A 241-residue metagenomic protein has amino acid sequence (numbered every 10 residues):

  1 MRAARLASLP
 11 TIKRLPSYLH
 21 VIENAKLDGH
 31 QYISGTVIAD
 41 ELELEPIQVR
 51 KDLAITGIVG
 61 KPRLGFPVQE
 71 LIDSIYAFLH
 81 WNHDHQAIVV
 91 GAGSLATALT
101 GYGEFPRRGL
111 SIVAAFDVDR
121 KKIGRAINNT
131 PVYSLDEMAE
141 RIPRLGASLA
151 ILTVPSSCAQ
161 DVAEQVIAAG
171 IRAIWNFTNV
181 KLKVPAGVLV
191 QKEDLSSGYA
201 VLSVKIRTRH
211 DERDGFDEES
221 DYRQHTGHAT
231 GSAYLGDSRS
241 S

Functional and structural regions predicted by a protein language model:
M1-Q31: Extreme N-terminal segment that seeds HTH/winged-HTH DNA-binding domains in transcriptional regulators
R2, Y32, T36, E41-D84: HTH-adjacent hinge/linker in prokaryotic transcriptional regulators
E23-K26, T130-G227, A233-S240: Phosphate-bearing ligand-interacting subdomains that bind or position ATP/ADP/UDP/GDP/NAD(P) or nucleotide-linked
A92-G93: Glycine-rich Rossmann-fold phosphate-binding loop(s) that bind the pyrophosphate of adenine dinucleotide cofactors
A96: N-terminal Rossmann-fold NAD(P) dinucleotide-binding loop
P106-T130: NAD(P)-binding Rossmann-fold cofactor-contacting core
